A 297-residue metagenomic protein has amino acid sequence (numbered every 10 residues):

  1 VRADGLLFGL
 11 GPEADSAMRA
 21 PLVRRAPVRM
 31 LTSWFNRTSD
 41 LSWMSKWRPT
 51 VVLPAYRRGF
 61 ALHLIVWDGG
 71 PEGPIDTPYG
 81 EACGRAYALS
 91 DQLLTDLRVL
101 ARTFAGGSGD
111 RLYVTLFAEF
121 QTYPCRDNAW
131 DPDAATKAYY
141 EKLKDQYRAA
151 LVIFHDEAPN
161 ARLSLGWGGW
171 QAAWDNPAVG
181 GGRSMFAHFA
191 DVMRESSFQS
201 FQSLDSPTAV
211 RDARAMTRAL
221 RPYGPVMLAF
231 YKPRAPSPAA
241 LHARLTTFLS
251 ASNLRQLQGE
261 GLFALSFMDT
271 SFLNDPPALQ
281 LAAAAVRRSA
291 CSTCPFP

Functional and structural regions predicted by a protein language model:
V1-D15, L112, M227-P297: Substrate-binding cleft of secreted/luminal carbohydrate-active enzymes
V1-R37: N-terminal regions that are enriched for targeting/export leaders and immediately downstream pro/stem segments
A3-L7, V28-T32, G59-I65, R111-T115 (+4 more regions): Structural preference for beta-strand elements that scaffold enzyme active sites
G11-D15, S33-T38, W67-G69, F117-E119 (+4 more regions): Active-site beta-loop-alpha junctions enriched in small/polar residues
P12-P21, S42-V52, T95-L100, G169-D191 (+2 more regions): Alpha-helical scaffolding within the catalytic cores of extracellular/periplasmic polymer-degrading hydrolases
A26-R37, V66, G180-A215, P222-K232 (+1 more regions): Aromatic- and acid-rich polysaccharide-binding/catalytic face of secreted or lumenal carbohydrate-active enzymes
S39-L165, A239, E260: Substrate-binding cleft of extracellular glycoside hydrolase catalytic domains
F117, E141, Y147-R183, F198-F201 (+2 more regions): Aromatic-lined carbohydrate-recognition surfaces of secreted/lumenal glycan-active proteins
